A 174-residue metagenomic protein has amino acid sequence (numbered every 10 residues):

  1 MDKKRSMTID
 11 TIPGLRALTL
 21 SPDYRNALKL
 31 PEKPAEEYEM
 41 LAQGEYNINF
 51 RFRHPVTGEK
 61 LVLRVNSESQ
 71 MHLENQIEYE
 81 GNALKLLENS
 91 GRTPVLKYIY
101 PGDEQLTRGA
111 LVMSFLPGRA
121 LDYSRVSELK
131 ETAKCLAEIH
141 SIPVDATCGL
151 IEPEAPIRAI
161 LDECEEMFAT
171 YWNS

Functional and structural regions predicted by a protein language model:
M1-D2, V62: Generic N-terminal leader/processing signal
D2-S6, D10-L18, L111, E152-S174: Active-site catalytic-loop/activation-segment of kinase and kinase-like phosphoryl-transfer enzymes
T11-E32: Short, non-transmembrane alpha-helical segments in secretory-pathway proteins
L15-P22, N82, V126-K130, D162 (+1 more regions): Generic alpha-helical secondary structure signal
E32-M40: Conserved N-terminal boundary motif of the eukaryotic protein kinase catalytic domain
E39-A159, W172: ATP-binding pocket architecture of kinase catalytic cores
